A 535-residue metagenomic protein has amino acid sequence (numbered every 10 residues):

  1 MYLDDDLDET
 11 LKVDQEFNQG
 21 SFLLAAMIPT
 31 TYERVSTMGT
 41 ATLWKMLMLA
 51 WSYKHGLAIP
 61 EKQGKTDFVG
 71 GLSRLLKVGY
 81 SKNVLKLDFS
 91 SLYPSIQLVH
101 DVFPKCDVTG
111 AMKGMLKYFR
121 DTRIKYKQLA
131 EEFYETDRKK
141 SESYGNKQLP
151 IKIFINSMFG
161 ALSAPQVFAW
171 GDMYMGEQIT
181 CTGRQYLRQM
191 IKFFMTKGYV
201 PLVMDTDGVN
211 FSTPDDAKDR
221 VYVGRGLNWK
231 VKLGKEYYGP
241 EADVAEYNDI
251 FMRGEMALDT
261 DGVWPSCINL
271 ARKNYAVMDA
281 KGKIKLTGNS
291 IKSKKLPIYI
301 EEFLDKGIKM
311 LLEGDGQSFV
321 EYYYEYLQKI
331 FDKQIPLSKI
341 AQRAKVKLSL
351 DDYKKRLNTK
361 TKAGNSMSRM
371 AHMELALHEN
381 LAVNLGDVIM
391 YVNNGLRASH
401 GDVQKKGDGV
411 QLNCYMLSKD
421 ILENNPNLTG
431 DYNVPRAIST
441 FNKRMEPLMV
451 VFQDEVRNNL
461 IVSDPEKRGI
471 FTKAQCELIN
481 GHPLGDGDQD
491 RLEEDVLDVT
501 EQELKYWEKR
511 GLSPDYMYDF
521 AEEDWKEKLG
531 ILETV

Functional and structural regions predicted by a protein language model:
Y2-H100, K140-K192, V203, S212-P214 (+2 more regions): Common nucleic-acid-contacting/processivity interface regions adjacent to the catalytic cores of nucleic-acid enzymes
D5, M195-R225, E236-Y237: Extended, well-ordered alpha-helical scaffold/bundle regions in very large, multi-domain proteins
E9, F119, Y126-Q128, Y134 (+6 more regions): Conserved core architecture of multi-subunit DNA-directed RNA polymerases
K82, T206, R253-E255: Active-site lining segments that contact anionic ligands and/or coordinate catalytic metals
D101-G110: Cytochrome P450 catalytic domain signature, combining two hallmark sequence patches
T109-L149: Conserved catalytic alpha/beta cores of large enzymes that bind or transform nucleotide phosphates and polynucleotides
V221-V535: C-terminal, non-catalytic extensions of nucleic-acid polymerases
